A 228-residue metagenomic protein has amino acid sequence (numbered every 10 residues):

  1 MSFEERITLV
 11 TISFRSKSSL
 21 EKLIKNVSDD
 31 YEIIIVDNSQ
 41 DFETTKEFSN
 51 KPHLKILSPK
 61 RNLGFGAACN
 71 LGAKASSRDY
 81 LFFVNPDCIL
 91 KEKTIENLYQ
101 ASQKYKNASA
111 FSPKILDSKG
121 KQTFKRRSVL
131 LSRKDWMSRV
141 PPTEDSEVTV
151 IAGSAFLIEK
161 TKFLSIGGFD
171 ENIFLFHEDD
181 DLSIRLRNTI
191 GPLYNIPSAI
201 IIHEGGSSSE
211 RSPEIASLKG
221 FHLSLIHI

Functional and structural regions predicted by a protein language model:
R6-T8, E32, D181: Cell-envelope/extracellular polymer assembly enzymes that use nucleotide-activated donors
T11-D29: Short, well-formed alpha-helical segments that are part of the catalytic scaffolds of diverse glycosyltransferases
I24-R61, L71: Acidic donor-binding segment of Leloir-type glycosyltransferases
P59, V84-P86: Catalytic metal- and UDP-sugar-binding loop of GT-A-like glycosyltransferases, i.e., residues flanking the conserved
R61, A67-L71, I89-L90, N97-G167 (+1 more regions): Acidic/His-rich active-site region of diverse nucleotide-sugar glycosyltransferases
L81: Short aromatic/hydrophobic "clamp" motif used to bind/position activated sugar donors
L175-D181: Acidic donor-binding loop at a coil-to-helix junction in glycosyltransferase catalytic cores that engages
S183-I184, N188-I226: Active-site-adjacent helix/loop segment of glycosyltransferases that harbors family-specific signature motifs
